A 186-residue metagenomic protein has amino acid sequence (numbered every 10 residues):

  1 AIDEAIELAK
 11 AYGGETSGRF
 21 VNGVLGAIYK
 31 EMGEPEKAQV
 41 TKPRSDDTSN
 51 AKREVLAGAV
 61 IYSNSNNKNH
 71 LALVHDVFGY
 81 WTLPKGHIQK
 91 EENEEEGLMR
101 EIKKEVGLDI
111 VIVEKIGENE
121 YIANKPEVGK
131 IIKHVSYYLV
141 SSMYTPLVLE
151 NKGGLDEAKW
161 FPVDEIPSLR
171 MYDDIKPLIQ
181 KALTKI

Functional and structural regions predicted by a protein language model:
A1-R53: Class I Rossmann-like S-adenosyl-L-methionine
G23, E31-P35, S168-I186: Charged phosphate-binding loop/patch that engages nucleotide di/tri-phosphates or the phosphate backbone of nucleic
R44-L83: N-terminal strand-loop-strand
V55-A57, N69, K133-S136, D156: Change "...and in nucleic-acid phosphodiester-cleaving endonucleases..." to "...and in nucleic-acid processing enzymes
N67-D109: Conserved Nudix-box catalytic region and its N-terminal flanking loop in Nudix hydrolases and closely related
D109-N119: A short coil-to-beta-strand element that immediately follows conserved catalytic motifs
E120-L147, K159: Active-site-adjacent beta-strand/loop module that shapes the phosphate/pyrophosphate-binding cleft
Y137, V148-Q180: NUDIX/MutT-family hydrolases
